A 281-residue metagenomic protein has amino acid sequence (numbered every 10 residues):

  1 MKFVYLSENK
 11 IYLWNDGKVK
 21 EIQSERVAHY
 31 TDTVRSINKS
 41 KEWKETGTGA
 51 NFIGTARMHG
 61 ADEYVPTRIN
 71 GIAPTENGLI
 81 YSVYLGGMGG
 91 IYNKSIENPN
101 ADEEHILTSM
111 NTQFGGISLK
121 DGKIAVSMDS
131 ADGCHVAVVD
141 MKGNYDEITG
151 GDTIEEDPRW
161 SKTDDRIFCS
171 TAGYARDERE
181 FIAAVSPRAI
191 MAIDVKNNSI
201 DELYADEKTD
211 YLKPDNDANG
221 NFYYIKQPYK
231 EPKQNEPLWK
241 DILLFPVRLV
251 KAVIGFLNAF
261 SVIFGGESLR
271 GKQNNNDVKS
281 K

Functional and structural regions predicted by a protein language model:
M1-E21, L79-Y81: An edge-strand/N-cap motif at the start of beta-rich repeat modules
V4-L6, G78-V83, I124-M128, R166-T171 (+1 more regions): Residue position within the beta-strands of beta-propeller blades
Y5-L6, Y84-G89, D129-C134, R176-R188 (+1 more regions): Short, solvent-exposed loop/turn segments at conserved positions within beta-propeller repeat blades
G17-P66, K94-Q113, V139-E156, S186-L212 (+3 more regions): Multi-bladed beta-propeller domains
G49-N77, Y81-Y84, G265-G266, G271-K281: Alpha-helix-centered segments that form part of catalytic cores
D62-G78, S109-I124, D152-I167, E207-Y223: Conserved beta-propeller blade repeats
R68-I72, N77-Y145: Long, mid-chain structured domain cores
S170-V185, Q227-K281: Short, conserved, GDST-rich strand-edge loop motifs in beta-rich repeat architectures
